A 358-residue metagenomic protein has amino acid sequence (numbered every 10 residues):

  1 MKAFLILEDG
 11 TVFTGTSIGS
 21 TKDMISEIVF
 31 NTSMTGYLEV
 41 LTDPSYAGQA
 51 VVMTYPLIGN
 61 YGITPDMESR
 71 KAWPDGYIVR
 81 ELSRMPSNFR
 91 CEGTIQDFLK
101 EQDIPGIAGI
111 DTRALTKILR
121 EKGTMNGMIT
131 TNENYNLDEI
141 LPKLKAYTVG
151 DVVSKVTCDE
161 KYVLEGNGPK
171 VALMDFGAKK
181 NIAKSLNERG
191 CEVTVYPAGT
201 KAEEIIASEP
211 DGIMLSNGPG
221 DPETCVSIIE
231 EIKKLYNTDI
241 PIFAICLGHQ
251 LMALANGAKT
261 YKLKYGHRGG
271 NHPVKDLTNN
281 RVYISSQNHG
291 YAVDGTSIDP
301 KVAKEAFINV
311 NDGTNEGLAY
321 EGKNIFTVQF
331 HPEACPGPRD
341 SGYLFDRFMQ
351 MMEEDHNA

Functional and structural regions predicted by a protein language model:
M1-E203, A207-S208, P222, C335 (+1 more regions): RNA-binding accessory domains that recognize and position tRNA/RNA substrates
P105, K170, P241-F243, K259 (+1 more regions): Proline-centered loop/turn at the N-terminus of a beta-strand
D111, C246, H289, H331: Active-site glycine-centered loops adjacent to acidic/histidine catalytic or metal-binding residues that shape
E165-V171, N279-V282, Y320-I325: Beta-strand-turn-beta hairpins that frame and shape the catalytic cleft of phosphate-ester-processing enzymes
K170-D175, S285-S286, F326-F330: Active-site-proximal beta-strand elements of phosphoester/diester hydrolases
G212, N217-I284, A292, G337-D355: Cysteine-nucleophile active-site neighborhood
R281-G322, N357-A358: Catalytic beta-strand/loop cores that center a nucleophilic Ser/Cys/Thr and support acyl-enzyme chemistry
